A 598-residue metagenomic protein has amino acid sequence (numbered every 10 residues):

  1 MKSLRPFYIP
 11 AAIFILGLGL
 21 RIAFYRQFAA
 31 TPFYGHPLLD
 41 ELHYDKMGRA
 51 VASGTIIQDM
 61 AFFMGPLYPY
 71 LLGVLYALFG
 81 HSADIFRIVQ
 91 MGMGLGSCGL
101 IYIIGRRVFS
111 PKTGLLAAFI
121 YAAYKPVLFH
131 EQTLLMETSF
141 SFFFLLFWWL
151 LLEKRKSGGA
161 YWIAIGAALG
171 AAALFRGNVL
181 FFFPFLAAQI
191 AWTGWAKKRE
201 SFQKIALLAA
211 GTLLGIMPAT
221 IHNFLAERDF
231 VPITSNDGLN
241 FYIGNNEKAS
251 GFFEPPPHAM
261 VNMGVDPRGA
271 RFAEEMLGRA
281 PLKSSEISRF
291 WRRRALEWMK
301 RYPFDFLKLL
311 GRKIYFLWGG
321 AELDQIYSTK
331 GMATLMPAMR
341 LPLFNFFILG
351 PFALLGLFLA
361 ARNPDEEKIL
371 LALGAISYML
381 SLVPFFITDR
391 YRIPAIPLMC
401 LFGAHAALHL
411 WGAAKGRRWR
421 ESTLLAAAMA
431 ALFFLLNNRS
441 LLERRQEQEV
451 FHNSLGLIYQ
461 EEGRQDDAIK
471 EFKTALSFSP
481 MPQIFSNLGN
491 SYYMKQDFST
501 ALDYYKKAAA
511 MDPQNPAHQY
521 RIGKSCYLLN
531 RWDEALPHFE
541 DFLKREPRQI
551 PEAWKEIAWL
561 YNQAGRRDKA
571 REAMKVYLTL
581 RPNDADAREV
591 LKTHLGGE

Functional and structural regions predicted by a protein language model:
K2-Y8, S157-A160, G194-L207, G331-R340 (+1 more regions): Membrane-interface helix-loop-helix junctions at transmembrane boundaries of multi-pass membrane enzymes, predominantly
I13, G96-A123, F142, E366-L373: Transmembrane-helix signature of polytopic, membrane-embedded enzymes that assemble or transfer cell-envelope glycans
G17-L20, G114-K125, F129, W149 (+2 more regions): Short helix- or helix-capping micro-motifs that position conserved polar/aromatic residues at function-defining sites
L38, M60-M64, L75, S82-G92 (+5 more regions): Membrane-embedded glycan-lipid processing machinery
I85, E297-W298, Y302-L371: Membrane-interface anchor segments at the N-terminal boundary of transmembrane helices in multi-pass membrane enzymes
I88-F109, L146, F352-L355: Transmembrane-helix motifs of polytopic, lipid-linked glycan transferases
K112, F147-A164, I190-A196, N363 (+1 more regions): Membrane-interface transmembrane helices that cradle and orient dolichyl/undecaprenyl
P232-F316: Membrane-proximal stem/loop segments at transmembrane-domain junctions that anchor or position
